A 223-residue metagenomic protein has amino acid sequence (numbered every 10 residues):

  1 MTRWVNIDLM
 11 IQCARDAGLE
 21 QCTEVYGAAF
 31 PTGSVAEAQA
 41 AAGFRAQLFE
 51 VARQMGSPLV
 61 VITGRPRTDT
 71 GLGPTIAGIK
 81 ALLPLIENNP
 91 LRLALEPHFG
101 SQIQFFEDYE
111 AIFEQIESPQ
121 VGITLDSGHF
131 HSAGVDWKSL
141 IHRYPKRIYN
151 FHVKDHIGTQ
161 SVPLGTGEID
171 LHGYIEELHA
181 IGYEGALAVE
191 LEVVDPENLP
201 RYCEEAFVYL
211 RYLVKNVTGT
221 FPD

Functional and structural regions predicted by a protein language model:
M1, Y26-A29, G64-R67, E96-G100 (+3 more regions): Active-site beta-loop-alpha junctions enriched in small/polar residues
M1-R3, T166: Generic detector of contiguous secondary-structure segments
W4, D8, Q39-A42, E204: Generic alpha-helical scaffold signal
I7-A17, G78-L85, S139-R143, G173-E177: Catalytic-core regions built around general acid/base machinery
C13-E20, F30-I123, S132, R201: Active-site acidic/histidine proton-transfer and metal-coordination neighborhood in alpha/beta enzyme cores
Q21-C22, Y149: A short, local hydrophobic-aromatic micro-motif
G56, F106-L125, F130-D223: Histidine-acidic metal/acid-base catalytic patches
